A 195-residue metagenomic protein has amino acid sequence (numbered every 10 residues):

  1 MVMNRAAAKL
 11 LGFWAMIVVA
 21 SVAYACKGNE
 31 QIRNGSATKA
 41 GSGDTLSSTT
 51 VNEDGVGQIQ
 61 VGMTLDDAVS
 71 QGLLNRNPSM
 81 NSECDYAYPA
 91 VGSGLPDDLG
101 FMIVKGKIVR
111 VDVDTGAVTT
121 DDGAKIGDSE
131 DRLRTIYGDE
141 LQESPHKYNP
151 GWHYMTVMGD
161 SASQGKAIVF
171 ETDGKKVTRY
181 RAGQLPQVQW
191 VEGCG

Functional and structural regions predicted by a protein language model:
V2-F13: Bacterial N-terminal signal peptides that target proteins for export
V22-A25: C-terminal motif of bacterial Sec signal peptides marking the signal peptidase cleavage site
K27-N29: Bacterial signal peptide processing site
R33-D66: N-terminal low-complexity, Pro/Thr/Ser-rich intrinsically disordered segments that act as propeptides or flexible
R33-G35, M63-V104, K125, E130-K176 (+1 more regions): A cross-family detector of function-defining hotspots
N52-Q58, A117-A124: Second-shell loop/turn segments in exported
G183-G195: Short, low-complexity, Pro/Ser/Thr/Gly-rich segments in the mature regions of secreted, periplasmic
